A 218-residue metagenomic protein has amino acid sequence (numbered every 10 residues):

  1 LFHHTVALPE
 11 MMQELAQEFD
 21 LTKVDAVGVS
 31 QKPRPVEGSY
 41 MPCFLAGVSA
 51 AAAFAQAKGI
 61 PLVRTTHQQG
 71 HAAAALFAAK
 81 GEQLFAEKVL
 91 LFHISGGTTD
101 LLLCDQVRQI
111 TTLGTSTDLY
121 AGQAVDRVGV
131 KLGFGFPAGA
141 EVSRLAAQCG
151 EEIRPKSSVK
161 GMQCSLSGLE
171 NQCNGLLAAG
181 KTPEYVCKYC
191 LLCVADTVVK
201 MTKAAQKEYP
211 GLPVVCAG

Functional and structural regions predicted by a protein language model:
L1-A26, P33-P35: N-terminal beta-alpha supersecondary unit
L21-K32, Y209-G218: Short glycine-rich phosphate-binding loop at a beta-alpha junction
G28-S30, T66, L90-S95, L102 (+1 more regions): Short beta-strand segments
K32-K58: Short Gly/Thr/Asp-enriched flexible loops that form oxyanion-binding sites at enzyme active sites
I60, R64-V89: Conserved phosphate-binding catalytic cores of ATP/NTP-utilizing and phosphoryl-transfer enzymes
Q83-E87, F92-I94, D100-K181: A short helix-loop
K160-S167, Q172-V215: Adenine-nucleotide phosphate-binding core of ATP-dependent small-molecule kinases
